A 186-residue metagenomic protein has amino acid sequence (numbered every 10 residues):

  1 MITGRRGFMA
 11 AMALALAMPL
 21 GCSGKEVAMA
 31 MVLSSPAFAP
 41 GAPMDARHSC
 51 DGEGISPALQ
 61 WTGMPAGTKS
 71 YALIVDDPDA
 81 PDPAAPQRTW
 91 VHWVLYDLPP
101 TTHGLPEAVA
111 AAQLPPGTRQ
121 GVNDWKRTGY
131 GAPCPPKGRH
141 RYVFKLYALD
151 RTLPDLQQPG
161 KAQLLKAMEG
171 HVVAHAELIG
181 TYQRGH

Functional and structural regions predicted by a protein language model:
M1-A10: Bacterial N-terminal signal peptides that target proteins for export
I2, L20-C22: Short, aromatic- and cysteine-enriched interfacial helices/patches that mediate contacts at lipid membranes
M9-P19: Bacterial N-terminal signal peptides
C22-H186: N-terminus-centered regions that define maturation/targeting leaders and the start of the first functional domain
